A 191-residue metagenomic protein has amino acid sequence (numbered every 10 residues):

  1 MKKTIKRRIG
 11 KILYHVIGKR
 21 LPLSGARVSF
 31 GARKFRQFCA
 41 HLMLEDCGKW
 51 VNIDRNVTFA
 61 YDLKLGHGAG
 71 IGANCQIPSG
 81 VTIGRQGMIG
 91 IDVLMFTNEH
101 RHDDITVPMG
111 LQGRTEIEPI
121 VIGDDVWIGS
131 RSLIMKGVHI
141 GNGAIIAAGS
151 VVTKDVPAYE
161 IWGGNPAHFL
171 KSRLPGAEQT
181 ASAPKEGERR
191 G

Functional and structural regions predicted by a protein language model:
M1-M43, K49, R101-I105, D125 (+2 more regions): Terminal amphipathic alpha-helical/low-complexity segments used for targeting or macromolecular assembly
F30-Q37, T58-G66, G70-V138, N165-P166 (+2 more regions): Flexible, glycine/small-residue-enriched loop-and-beta-strand segment within the central core of proteins
L44-E45, T153: Alpha-helix termination/capping residues and helix-transition junctions
G48, H139, P157: Short conserved AdoMet
T82, H100, S150-V151, P157: Flexible glycine-rich beta->alpha loop in the catalytic core of nucleotide-sugar glycosyltransferases
G129-I145, S150-K154: Beta-rich strand-turn-strand
W162: Conserved active-site beta-strand element of glycosyltransferases/polysaccharide synthases
